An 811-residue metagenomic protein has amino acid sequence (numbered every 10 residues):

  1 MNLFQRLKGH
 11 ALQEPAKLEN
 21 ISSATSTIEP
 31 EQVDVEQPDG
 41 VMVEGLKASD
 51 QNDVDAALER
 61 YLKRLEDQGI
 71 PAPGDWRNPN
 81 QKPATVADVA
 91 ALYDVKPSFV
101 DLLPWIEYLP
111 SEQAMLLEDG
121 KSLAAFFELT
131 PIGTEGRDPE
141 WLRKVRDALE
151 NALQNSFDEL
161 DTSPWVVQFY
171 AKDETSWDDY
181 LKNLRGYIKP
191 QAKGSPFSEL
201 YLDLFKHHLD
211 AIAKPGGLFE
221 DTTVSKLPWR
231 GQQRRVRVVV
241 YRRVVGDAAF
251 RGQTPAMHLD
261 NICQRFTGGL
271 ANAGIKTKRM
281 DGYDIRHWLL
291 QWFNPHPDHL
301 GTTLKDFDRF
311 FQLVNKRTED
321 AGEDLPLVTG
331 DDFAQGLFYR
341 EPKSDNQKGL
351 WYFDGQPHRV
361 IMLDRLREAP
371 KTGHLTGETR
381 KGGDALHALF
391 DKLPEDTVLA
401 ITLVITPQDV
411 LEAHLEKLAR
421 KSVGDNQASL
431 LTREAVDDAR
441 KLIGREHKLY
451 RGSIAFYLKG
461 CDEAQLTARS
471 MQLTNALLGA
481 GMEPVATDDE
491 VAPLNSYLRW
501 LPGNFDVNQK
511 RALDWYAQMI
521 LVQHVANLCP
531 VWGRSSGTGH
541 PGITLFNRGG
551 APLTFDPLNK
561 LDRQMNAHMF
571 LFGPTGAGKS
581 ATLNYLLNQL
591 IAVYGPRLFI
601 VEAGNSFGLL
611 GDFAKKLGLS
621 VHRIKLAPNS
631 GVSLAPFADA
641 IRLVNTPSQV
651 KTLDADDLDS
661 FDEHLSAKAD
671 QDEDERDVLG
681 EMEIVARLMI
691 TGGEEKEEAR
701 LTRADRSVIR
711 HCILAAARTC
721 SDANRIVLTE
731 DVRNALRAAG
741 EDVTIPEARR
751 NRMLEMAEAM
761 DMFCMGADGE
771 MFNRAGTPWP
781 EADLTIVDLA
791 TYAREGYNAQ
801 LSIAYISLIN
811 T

Functional and structural regions predicted by a protein language model:
N2-Q518, C529: Extended, folded cores of ATP/NTP-driven motor/assembly subunits in large transport and secretion machines
A124, L430-T432, N559-D562, R774-I786: Active-site-adjacent bridging/hinge elements
A124-F126, P164-F169, R235-R237, S453-A455 (+5 more regions): Beta-sheet entry/capping signal
L129-R137, R451-G460, M565-G576, N588-Y594 (+3 more regions): Glycine- and acidic
P131-T134, E174-S176, V245, G604-F607 (+2 more regions): Conserved nucleotide-binding/hydrolysis micro-motifs of P-loop NTPases
I132, P139-L142, R146-F157, G539-L626: Glycine-rich phosphate-binding loop of nucleotide-binding enzymes
V145-A148, L153-N155, A388-D391, N495-L553 (+2 more regions): P-loop NTPase motor domains
G252, A256, A428-S429, K459 (+7 more regions): Hydrophobic alpha-helical scaffolding
